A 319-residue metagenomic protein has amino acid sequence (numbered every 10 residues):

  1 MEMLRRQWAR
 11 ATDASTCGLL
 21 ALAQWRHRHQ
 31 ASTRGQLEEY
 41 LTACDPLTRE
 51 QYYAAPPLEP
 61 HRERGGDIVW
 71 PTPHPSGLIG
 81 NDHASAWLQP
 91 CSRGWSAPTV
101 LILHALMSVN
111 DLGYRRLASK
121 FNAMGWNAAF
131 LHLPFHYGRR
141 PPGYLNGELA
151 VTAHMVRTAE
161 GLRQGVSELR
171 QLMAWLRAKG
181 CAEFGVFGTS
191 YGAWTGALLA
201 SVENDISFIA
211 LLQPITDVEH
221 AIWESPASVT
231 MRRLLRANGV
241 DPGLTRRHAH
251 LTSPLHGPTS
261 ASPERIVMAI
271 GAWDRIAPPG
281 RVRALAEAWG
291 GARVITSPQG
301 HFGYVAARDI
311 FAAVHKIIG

Functional and structural regions predicted by a protein language model:
M1-P73: N-terminal targeting or regulatory segments adjacent to alpha/beta-hydrolase or S9 domains
S96-A105: Short beta-strand element of the alpha/beta-hydrolase
M107-R163: Cap/lid segment of the alpha/beta-hydrolase catalytic domain
T195, E264, P278-E287: Short alpha-helix in the alpha/beta-hydrolase fold that links the catalytic acid
A197-G243, T296: Hydrolase active-site cap/lid region
A261-S262, V267-I270, D274: Short beta-strand/loop motif that positions the catalytic acidic residue of the alpha/beta-hydrolase fold
A272-A277, H301-G303: Acidic catalytic loop of the alpha/beta-hydrolase fold
Q299-A312: Catalytic histidine-centered segment of alpha/beta-hydrolase-like enzymes
